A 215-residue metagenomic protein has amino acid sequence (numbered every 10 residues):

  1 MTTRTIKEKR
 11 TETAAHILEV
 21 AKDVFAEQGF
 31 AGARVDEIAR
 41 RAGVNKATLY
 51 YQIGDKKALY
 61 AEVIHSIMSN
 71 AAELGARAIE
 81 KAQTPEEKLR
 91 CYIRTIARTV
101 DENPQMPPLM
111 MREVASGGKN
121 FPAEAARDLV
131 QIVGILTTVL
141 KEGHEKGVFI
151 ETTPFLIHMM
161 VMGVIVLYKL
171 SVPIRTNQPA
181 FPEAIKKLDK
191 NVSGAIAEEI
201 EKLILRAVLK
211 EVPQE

Functional and structural regions predicted by a protein language model:
M1-E12, H16-E19, V212-E215: N-terminal intrinsically disordered/low-complexity leader segments
M1-T2, R98, E102, V130-I150 (+1 more regions): C-terminal peripheral helix-coil segments that are non-catalytic and often amphipathic
E12-H16, V20, V24-A58, E62-V63: Helix-turn-helix
V63-C91, V130, V139-K141: Amphipathic alpha-helical linker/stalk segments
A76-P108, P154-V161, G194-A197: Hydrophobic alpha-helical connector segments
E87, A123-D128, E145-M160: All-alpha amphipathic helical-bundle segments outside canonical DNA-binding/catalytic cores that form hydrophobic
K88, D101-A123, V172-F181: Amphipathic alpha-helical segments used for helix-helix packing
